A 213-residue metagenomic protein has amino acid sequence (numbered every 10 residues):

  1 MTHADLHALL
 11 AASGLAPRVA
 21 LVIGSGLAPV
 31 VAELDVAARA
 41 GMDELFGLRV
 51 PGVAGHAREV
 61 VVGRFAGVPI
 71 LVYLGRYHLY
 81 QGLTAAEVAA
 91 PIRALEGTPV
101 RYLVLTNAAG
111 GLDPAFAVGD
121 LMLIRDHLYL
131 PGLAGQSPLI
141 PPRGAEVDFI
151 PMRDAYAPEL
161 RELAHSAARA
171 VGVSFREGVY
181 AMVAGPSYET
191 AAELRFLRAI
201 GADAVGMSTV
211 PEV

Functional and structural regions predicted by a protein language model:
M1-M152: Metabolite-binding pocket within alpha/beta catalytic cores that recognizes anionic/polar moieties
L9-S13, E159, L163-S174: Generic non-transmembrane alpha-helical segments
H56, A155-L163, A184-E189, G206-M207: A general structural motif
A57-V60, T209-V213: Short glycine-rich, acidic/polar surface loops and turns
L103-L105, A204-M207: Short hydrophobic alpha-helical runs that function as membrane-insertion/retention elements
A145-Y156, M182-A184, L194, R198 (+1 more regions): Polyanion-binding loop/helix "lid" in catalytic or ligand-binding cores
S166-D203: Active-site/ligand-binding-proximal alpha/beta "capping" segment
